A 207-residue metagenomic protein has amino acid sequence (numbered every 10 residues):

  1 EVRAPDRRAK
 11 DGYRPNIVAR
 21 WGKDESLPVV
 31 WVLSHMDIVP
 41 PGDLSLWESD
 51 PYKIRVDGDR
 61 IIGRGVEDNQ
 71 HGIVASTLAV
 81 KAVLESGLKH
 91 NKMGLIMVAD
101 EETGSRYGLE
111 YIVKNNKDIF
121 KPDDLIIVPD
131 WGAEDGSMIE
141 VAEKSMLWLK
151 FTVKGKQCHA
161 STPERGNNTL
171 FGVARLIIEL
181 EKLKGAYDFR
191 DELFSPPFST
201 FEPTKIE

Functional and structural regions predicted by a protein language model:
E1-R64, L84-H90: Acidic/His- and Gly-rich active-site-bordering loop/insert found across diverse amide/peptide-bond hydrolases
R14, S49, H90, P122 (+2 more regions): Short, solvent-exposed loop/turn segments at the edges of secondary structure
D59-V74, H159: Glycine/serine-rich anion-binding loops at beta->alpha junctions that coordinate negatively charged ligand groups
N69-A142: Acidic/histidine-rich catalytic neighborhood of metal-dependent amide-processing enzymes
E85-L88, K114-D118, K154-K156, I178-D188: Generic secondary-structure signature for well-ordered alpha-helical cores
K117-D118, D124-I126, D130, G136-G172: Metal-dependent peptidase/peptidase-like ectodomains
A160-I206: Acidic-enriched catalytic cores of C-N bond-cleaving enzymes acting on peptides and small amides
